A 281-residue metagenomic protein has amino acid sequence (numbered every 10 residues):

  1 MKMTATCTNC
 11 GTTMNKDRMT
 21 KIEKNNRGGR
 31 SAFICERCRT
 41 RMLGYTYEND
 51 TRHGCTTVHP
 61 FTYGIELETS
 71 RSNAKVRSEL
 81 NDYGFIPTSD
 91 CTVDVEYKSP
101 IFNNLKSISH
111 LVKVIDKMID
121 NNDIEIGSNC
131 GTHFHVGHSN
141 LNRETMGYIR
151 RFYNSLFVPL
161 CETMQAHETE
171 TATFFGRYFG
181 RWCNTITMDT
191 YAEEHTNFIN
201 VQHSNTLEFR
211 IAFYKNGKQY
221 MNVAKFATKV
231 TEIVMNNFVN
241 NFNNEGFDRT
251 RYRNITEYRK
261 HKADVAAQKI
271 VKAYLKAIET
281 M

Functional and structural regions predicted by a protein language model:
M3-G28: Short recognition patches in nucleic-acid-associated and regulatory proteins
N26-R41: Cysteine-rich micro-motifs
R37-N122, K215, V230, N236-N241 (+1 more regions): Terminal catalytic/cofactor-binding subdomain
G64, M146-K215: Aromatic/basic-lined ligand-recognition segments that form π-stacking hydrophobic pockets flanked by Lys/Arg to engage
L105-I115, N140-Q165, G217-T231, K276 (+1 more regions): Helical (often loop-to-helix) elements that flank the catalytic cores of nucleotide-handling enzymes
E125-L141, T206-R210: Histidine-centered divalent-metal-coordination microenvironment in nucleic-acid enzymes
V158-A172, M235-L275: Flexible helix-coil linker/hinge segments at domain or subdomain boundaries
H203-N244: Beta-strand-rich recognition/accessory modules
